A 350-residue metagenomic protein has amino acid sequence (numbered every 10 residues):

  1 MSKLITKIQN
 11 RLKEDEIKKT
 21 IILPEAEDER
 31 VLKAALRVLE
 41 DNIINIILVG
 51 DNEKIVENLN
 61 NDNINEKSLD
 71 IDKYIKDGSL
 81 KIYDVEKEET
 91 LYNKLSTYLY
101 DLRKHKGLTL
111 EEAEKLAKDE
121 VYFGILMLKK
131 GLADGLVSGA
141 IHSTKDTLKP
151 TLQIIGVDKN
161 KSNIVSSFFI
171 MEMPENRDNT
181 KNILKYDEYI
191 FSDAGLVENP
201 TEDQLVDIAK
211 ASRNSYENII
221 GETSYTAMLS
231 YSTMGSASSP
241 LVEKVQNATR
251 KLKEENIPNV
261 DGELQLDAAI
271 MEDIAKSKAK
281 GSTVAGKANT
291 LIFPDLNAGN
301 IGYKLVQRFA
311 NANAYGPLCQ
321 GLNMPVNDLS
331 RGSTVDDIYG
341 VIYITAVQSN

Functional and structural regions predicted by a protein language model:
M1-A285, N289-N350: Anion-binding alpha/beta catalytic cores of soluble intermediary-metabolism enzymes, centered on
